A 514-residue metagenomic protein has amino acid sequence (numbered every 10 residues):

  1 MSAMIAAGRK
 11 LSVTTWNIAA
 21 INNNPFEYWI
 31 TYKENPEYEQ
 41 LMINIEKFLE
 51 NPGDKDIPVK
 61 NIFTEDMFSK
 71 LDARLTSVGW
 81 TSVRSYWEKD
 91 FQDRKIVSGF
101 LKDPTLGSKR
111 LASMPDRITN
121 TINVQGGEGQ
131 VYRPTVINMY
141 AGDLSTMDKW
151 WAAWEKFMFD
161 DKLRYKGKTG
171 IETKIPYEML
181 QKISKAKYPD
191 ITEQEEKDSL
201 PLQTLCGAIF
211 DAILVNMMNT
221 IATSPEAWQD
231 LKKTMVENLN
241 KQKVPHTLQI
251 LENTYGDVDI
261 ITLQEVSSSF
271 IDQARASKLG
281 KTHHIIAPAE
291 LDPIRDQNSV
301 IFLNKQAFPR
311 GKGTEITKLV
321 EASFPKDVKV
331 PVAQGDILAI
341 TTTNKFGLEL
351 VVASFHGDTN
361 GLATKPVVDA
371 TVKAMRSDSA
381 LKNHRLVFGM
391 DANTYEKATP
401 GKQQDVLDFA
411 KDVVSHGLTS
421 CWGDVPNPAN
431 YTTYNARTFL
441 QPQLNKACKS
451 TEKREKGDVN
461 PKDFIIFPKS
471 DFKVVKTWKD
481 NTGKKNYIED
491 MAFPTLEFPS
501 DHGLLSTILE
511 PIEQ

Functional and structural regions predicted by a protein language model:
M1-A276, D296, E513: N-terminal, active-site-proximal structural segment of metallo-dependent hydrolase catalytic domains
M1-A6, S12, S269, S377-V387 (+1 more regions): Metal-dependent phosphoester-hydrolase catalytic domains
R9-L11, G256-D259, G280-H284, G347-V351 (+2 more regions): Loop/turn elements at helix/coil->beta-strand transitions in domains of secreted/extracellular proteins
I18, V266, G357, M390-A392 (+1 more regions): Active-site metal-binding loops of divalent metal-dependent hydrolases
W150, G167, I171, P176-M179 (+3 more regions): A well-ordered secondary-structure block
L231-N238, V320-K329, F355-K365, E396: Surface-exposed cleft-lining segments at the edges of enzyme active sites
Q264-G280, R295, V300, K397-A410: Metal-dependent catalytic neighborhoods of phosphoester/phosphodiester hydrolases
D336-A353, A363-G401: His/acidic metal-ligating clusters that form di-metal
